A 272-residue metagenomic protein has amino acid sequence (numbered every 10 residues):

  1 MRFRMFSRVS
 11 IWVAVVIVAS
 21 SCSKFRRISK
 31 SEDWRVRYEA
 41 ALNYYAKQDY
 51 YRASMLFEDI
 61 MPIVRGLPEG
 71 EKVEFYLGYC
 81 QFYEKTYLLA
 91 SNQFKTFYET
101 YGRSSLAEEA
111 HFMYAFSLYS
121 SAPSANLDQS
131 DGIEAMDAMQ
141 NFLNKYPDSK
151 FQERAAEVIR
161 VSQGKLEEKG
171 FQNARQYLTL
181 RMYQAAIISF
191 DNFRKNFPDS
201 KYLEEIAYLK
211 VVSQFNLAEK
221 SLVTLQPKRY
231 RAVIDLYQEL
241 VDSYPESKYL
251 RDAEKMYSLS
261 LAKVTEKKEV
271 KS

Functional and structural regions predicted by a protein language model:
R2-F6, V18-S272: Acidic, polar-rich low-complexity tracts and alpha-helical solenoid repeat scaffolds
V9-I17: Sec-dependent N-terminal signal peptides
